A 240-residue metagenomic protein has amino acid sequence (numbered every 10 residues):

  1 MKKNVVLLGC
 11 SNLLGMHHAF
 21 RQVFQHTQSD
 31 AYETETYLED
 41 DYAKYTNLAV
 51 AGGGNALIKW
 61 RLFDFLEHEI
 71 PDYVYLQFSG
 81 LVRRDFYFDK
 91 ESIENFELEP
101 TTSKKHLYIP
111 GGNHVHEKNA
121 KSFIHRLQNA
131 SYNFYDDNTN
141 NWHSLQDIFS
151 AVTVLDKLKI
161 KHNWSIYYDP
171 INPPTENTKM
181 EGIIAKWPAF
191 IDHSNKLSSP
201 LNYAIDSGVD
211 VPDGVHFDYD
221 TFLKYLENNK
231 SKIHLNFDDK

Functional and structural regions predicted by a protein language model:
M1-L57, R61-H68, D218, L223: Serine-esterase "nucleophile elbow" of acetyl-processing enzymes
K2, F63-K240: Alpha-helical cap/lid subdomain in secreted, periplasmic, or secretory-pathway luminal O-acyl-processing enzymes
